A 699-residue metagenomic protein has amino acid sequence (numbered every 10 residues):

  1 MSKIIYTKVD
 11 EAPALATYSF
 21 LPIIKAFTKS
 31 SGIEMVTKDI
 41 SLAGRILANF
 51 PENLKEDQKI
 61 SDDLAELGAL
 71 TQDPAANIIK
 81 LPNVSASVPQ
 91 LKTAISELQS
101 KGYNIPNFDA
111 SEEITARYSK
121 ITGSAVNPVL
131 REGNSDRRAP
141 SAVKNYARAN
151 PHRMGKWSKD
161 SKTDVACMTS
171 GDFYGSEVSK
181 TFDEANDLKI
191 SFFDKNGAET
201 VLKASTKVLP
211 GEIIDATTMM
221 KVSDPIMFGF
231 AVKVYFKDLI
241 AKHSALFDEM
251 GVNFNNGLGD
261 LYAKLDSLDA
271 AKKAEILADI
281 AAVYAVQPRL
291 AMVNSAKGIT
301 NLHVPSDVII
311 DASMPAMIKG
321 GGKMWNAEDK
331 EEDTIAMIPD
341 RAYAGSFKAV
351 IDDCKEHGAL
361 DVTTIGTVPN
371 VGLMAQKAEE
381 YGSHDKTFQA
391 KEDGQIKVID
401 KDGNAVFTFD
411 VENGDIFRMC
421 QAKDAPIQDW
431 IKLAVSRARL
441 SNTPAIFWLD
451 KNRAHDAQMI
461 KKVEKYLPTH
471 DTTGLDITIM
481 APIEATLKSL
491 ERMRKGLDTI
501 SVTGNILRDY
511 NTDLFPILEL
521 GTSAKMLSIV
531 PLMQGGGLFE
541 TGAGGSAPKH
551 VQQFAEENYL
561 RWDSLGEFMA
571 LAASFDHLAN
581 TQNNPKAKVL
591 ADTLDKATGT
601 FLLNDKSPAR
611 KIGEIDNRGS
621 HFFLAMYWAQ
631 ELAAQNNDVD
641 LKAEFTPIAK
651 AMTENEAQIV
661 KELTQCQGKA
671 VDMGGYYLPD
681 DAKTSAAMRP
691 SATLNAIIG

Functional and structural regions predicted by a protein language model:
I5-F230, D238-K462, Y466-T478, P482-K488 (+4 more regions): Extended, well-ordered protein cores
K588, V639-A643: Short, solvent-exposed positions on alpha-helices
N604, K611-G619, P647, K669-M673 (+1 more regions): Terminal, compositionally biased segments used for targeting/anchoring and flexible tails
A633-N636: Ligand-binding pocket scaffold of soluble enzyme catalytic domains
K642-K650: Short, charged, amphipathic alpha-helical segments
V660-Y677: A glycine-biased, small/acidic residue-tolerant capping/turn segment at secondary-structure junctions
P679-G699: C-terminal accessory extensions/subdomains outside the catalytic/core fold
